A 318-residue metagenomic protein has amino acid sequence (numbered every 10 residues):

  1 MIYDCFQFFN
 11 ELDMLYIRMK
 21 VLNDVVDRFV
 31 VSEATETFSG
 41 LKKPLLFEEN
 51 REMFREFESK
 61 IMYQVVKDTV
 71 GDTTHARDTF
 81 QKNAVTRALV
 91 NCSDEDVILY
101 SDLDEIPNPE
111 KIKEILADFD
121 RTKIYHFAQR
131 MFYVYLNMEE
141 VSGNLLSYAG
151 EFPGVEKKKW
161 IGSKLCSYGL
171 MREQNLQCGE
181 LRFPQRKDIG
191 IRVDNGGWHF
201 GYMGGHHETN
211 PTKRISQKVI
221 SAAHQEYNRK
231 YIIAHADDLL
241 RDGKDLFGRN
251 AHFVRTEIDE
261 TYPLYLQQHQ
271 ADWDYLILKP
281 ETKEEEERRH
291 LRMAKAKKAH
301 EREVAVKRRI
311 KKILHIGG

Functional and structural regions predicted by a protein language model:
M1-D24, S32: N-proximal low-complexity "stem/linker" segments adjacent to membrane-targeting elements
I2, N23-S39, E58-M62: Short loop->beta transition adjacent to catalytic acidic/histidine clusters or analogous donor-positioning motifs
D4-F9, S32-E33, Y100-L103, F127-R130: Short His-Asn-centered micro-motif
C5, I17, A84-A88, L116-F127: Catalytic phosphate/metal-binding cores of nucleic-acid and nucleotide-processing enzymes, i.e., regions that mediate
N10-L12, T37, T69-G71, F132 (+1 more regions): Surface-exposed, flexible loop/turn segments at secondary-structure boundaries
E36-Y100, P109: Active-site-proximal specificity loops/subdomain of glycosyltransferases
E105-A223: Conserved catalytic core of nucleotide-sugar-dependent glycosyltransferases
M171-G318: C-terminal catalytic/acceptor-binding lobe
